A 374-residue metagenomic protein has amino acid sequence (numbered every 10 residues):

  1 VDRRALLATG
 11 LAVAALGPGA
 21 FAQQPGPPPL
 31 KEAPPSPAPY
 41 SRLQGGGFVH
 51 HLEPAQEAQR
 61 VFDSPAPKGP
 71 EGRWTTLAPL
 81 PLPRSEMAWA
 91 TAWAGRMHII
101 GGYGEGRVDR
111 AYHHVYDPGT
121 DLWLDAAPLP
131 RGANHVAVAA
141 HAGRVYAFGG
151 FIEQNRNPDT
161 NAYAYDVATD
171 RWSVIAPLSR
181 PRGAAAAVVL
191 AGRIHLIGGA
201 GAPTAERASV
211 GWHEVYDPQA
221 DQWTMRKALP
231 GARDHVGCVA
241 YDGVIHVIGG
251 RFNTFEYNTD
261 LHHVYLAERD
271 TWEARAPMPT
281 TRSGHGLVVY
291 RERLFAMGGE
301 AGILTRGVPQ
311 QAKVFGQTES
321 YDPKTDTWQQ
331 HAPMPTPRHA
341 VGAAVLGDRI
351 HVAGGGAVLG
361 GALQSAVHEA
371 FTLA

Functional and structural regions predicted by a protein language model:
A5-Q23: N-terminal export signals
Q24-A374: Kelch-like beta-propeller repeat domains
